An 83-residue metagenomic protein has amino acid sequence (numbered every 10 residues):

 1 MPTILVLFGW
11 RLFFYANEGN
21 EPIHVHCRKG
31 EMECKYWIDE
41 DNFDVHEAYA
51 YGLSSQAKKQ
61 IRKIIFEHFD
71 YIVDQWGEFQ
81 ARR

Functional and structural regions predicted by a protein language model:
M1-I23: Short, charged/polar N-terminal "headpieces" of proteins
P2, A48-Q60: Short cationic/low-complexity microdomains
I4, F43-E47, H68: Generic preference for hydrophobic/aromatic residues in regular secondary structure cores
N17-L53: A short, structured beta-strand/loop element
S55-R83: C-terminal structural segments of small proteins and small subunits
